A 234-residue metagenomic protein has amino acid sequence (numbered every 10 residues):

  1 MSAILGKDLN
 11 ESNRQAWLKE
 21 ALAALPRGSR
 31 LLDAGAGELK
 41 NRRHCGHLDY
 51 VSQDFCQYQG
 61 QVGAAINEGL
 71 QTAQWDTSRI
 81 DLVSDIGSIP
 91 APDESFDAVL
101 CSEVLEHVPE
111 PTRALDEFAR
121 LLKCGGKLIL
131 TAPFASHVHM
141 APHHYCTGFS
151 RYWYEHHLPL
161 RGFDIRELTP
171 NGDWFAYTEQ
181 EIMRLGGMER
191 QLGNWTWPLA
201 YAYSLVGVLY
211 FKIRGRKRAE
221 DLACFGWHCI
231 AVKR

Functional and structural regions predicted by a protein language model:
M1-P26: Class I SAM-dependent methyltransferase Rossmann-like catalytic core, especially the SAM/SAH-binding loop
S2, G6, S102, A141-P142: Conserved short-loop catalytic and cofactor-binding motifs
N10, R14, P92, S150: Hydrophobic (often cysteine-bearing) scaffold residues that line and stabilize catalytic clefts of nucleotide/cofactor
A16-E20, G35-G37, R214: Short alpha-helical segments and helix-capping/turn motifs at coil-helix boundaries
L22-A24, N41-H44, A219: Short secondary-structure boundary/capping segments within folded domains
S29-M140, E155, C229-K233: Conserved SAM-binding loop
A73-W75, V83, P109-R113, E117-A119 (+1 more regions): S-adenosyl-L-methionine-dependent methyltransferase catalytic module, highlighting the catalytic core
